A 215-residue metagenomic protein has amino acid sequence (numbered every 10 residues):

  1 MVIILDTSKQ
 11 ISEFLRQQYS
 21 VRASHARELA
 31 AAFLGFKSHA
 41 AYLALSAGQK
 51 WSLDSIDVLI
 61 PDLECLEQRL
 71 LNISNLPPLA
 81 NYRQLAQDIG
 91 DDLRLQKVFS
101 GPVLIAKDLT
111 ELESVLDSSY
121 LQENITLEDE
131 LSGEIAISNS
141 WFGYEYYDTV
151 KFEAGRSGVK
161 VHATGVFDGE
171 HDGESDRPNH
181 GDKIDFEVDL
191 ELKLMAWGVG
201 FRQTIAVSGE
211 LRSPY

Functional and structural regions predicted by a protein language model:
M1-G90: C-terminal alpha-helical interaction appendages
I60-Y215: Cystatin/cathelin-like cysteine-protease inhibitor module
